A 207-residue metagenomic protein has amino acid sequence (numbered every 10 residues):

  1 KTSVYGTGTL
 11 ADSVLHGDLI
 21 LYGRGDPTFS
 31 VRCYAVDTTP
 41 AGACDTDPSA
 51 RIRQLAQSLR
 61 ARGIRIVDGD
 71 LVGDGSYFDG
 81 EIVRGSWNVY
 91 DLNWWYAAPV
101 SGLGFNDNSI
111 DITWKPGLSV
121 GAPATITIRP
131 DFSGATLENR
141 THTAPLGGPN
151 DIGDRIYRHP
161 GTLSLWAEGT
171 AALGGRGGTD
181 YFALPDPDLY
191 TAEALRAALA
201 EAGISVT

Functional and structural regions predicted by a protein language model:
K1-T207: Conserved serine DD-peptidase/penicillin-binding transpeptidase domain and beta-lactam-recognizing active-site
